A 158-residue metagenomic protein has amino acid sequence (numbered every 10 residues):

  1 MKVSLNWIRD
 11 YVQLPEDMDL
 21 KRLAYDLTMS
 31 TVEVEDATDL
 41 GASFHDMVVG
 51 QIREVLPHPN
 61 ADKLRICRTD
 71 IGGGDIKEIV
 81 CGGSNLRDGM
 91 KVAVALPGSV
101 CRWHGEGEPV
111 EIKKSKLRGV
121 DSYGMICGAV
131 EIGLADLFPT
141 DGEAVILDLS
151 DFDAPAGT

Functional and structural regions predicted by a protein language model:
M1-T158: Phosphate-backbone binding interfaces of nucleic-acid-interacting proteins
